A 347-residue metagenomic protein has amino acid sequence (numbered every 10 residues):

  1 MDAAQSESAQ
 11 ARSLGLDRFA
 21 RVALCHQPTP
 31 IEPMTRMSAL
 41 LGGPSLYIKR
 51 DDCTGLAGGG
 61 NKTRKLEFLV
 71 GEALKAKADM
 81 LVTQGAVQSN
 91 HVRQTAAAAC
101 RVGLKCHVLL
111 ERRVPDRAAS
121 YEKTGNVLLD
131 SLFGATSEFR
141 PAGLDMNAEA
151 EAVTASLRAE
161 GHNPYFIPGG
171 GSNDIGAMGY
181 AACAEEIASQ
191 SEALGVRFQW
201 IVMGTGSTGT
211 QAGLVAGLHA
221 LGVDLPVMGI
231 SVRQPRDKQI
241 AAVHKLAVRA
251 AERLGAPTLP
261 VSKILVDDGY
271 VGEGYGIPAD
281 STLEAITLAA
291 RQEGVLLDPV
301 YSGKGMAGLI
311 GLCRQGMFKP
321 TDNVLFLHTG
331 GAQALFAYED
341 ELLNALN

Functional and structural regions predicted by a protein language model:
M1-N347: PLP-dependent amino-acid enzyme catalytic core
